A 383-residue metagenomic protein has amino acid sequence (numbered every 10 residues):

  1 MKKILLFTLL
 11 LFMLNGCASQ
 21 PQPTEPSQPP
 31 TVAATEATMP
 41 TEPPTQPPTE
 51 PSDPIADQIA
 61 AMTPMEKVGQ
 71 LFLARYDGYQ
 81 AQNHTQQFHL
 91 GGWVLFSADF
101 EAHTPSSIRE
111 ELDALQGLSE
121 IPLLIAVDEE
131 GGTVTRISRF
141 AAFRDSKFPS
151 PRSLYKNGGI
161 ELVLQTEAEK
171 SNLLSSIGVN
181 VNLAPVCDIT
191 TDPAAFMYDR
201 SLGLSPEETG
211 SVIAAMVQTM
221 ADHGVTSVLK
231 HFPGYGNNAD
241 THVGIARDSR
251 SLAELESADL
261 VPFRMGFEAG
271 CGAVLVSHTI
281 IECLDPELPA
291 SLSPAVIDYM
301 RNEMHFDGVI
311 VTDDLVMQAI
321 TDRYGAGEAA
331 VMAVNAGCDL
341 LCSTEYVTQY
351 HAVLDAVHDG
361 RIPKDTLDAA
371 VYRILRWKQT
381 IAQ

Functional and structural regions predicted by a protein language model:
M1-I4: Positively charged n-region of N-terminal signal peptides that target proteins for export
M13-G16: C-terminal motif of bacterial Sec signal peptides marking the signal peptidase cleavage site
A18-P21, E25, P29-I125, E129-R139: N-terminal hydrophobic targeting/anchoring segments and the immediately downstream early-domain regions of hydrolases
G69-Q70, G91, E120-I125, V179-N180 (+3 more regions): Short, well-ordered coil/turn segments that N-cap beta-strands
Q86-T209, H231, G236-S249, S277-L292 (+1 more regions): Enzymes and membrane/adaptor proteins characterized by extended Gly/Ser/Thr/Asp/Glu-rich, aromatic-dotted
L115-P122, L204-V225, A290-V311: Alpha-helix-loop-beta-strand connector modules within alpha/beta enzyme cores
H358-Q383: Mid-to-C-terminal alpha-helical segments outside catalytic/metal-binding sites
